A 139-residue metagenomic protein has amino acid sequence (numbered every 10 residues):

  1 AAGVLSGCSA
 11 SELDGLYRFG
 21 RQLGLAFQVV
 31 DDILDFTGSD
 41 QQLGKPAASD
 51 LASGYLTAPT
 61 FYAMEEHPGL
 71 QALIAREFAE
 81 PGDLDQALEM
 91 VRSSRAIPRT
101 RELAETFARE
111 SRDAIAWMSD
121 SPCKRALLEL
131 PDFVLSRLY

Functional and structural regions predicted by a protein language model:
A1-Y139: All-alpha prenyltransferase/terpene-synthase fold signal
